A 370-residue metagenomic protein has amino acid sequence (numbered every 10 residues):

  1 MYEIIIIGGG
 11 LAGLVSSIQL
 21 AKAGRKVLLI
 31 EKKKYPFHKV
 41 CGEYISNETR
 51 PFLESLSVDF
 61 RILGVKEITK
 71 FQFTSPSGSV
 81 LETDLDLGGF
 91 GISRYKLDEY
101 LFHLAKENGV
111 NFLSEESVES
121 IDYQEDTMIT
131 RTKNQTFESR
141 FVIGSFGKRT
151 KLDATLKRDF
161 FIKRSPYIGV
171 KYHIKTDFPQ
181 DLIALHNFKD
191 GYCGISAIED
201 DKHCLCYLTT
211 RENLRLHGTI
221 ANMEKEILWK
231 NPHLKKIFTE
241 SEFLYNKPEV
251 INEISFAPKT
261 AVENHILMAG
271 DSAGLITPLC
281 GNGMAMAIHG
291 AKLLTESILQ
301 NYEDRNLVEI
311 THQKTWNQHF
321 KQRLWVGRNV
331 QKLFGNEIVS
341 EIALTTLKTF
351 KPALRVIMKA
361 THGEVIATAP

Functional and structural regions predicted by a protein language model:
M1-A12: Beta1/beta-strand and adjacent pyrophosphate-binding region of the FAD-binding site in flavoprotein oxidoreductases
I5-I7, A21-C41: Glycine-rich FAD pyrophosphate-binding loop
A12, Y35, R149: Conserved Rossmann-like nucleotide-cofactor binding loop
K34-E54: Conserved N-terminal glycine-rich FAD pyrophosphate-binding loop of Rossmann-like flavoproteins
T49-F102, Y123: A conserved beta-strand/loop capping segment in the N-terminal third of enzymes that catalyze redox or closely related
L104-L234: Predominantly flavin-linked oxidoreductase catalytic cores and closely associated redox partners
S120, R215, T219-S297, Y302: FAD/FMN-dependent oxidoreductases across multiple families
E296-P370: C-terminal helical "tail/cap" subdomain of flavin- and related membrane-associated enzymes
